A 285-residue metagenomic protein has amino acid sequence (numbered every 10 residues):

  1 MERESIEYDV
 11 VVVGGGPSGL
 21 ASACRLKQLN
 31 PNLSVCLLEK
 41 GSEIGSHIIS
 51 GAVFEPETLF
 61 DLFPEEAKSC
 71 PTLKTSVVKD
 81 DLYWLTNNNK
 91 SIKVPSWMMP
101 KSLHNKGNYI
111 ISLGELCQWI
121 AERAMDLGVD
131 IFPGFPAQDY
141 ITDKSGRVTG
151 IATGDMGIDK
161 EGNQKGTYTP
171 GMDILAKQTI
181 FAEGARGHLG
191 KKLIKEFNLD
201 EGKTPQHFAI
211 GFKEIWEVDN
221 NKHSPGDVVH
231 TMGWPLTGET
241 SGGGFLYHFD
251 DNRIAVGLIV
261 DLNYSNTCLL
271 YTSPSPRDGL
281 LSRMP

Functional and structural regions predicted by a protein language model:
M1-R3: Basic/polar N-terminal segments that are highly enriched at the extreme N-terminus, encompassing both cleavable
S5-E7, L29-C36, K40-V148, A152-N163 (+5 more regions): Conserved N-terminal/central alpha/beta ligand/cofactor-binding core
V10-L33: N-terminal Rossmann-like FAD-binding beta1-loop-alpha1 element of flavoenzymes
G15, K40, D261: Cofactor-binding loop segments of dinucleotide-utilizing enzymes, especially the Rossmann-like FAD- and NAD(P)+-binding
G187-L270: Conserved FAD-binding catalytic core of PHBH/FMO-like flavoproteins
Y271-P276: Conserved small/polar residues in nucleotide/adenosyl-binding loops
S282-P285: Hydrophobic alpha-helical segments, chiefly the membrane-spanning helices and signal/signal-anchor peptides
